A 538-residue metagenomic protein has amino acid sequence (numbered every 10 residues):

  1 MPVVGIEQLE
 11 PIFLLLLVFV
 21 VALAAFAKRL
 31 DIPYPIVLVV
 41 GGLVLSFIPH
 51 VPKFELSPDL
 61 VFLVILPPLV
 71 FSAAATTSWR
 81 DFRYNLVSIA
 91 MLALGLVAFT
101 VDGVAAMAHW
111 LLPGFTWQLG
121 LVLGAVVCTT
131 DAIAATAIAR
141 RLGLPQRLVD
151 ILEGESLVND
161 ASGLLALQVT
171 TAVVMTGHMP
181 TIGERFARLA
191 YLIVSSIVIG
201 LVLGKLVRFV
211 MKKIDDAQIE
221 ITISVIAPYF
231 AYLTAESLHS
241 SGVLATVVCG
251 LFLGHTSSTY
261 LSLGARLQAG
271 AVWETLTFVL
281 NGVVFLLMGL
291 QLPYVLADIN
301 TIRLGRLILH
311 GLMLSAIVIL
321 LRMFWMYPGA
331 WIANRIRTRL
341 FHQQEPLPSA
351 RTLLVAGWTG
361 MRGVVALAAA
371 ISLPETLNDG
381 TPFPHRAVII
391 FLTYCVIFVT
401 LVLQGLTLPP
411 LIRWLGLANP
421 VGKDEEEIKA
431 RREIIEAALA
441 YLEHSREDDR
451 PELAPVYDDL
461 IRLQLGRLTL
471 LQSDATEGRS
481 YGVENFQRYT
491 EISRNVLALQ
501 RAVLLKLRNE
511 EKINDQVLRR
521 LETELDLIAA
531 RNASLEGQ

Functional and structural regions predicted by a protein language model:
M1-K429, H444, Y489, L505-Q538: Transmembrane helical cores of multi-pass secondary ion antiporters/exchangers
L17-V18, T130, V402, E433-A437 (+1 more regions): Short acidic alpha-helix initiation/capping motifs at coil-to-helix transition points, especially at protein N-termini
I219, D449-Y457, G482-Y489, N514-V517: Residue-level recognition of alpha-helical structural elements
L415-A475: Long, amphipathic alpha-helical stalk/connector segments used for oligomerization, subunit docking, or mechanical
D424, I428-R431, I435, V483-F486 (+2 more regions): Amphipathic alpha-helical coiled-coil segments and their boundaries
I435-L439, Y457-L468, T490-R501, L521-A529: Short amphipathic alpha-helical coiled-coil/interface segments
Q472-T476, V503-N509: The feature marks cytosolic C-terminal regulatory regions of anion transporters and related permeases
T476-R488, L499, E536: Long amphipathic all-alpha helical oligomerization modules
